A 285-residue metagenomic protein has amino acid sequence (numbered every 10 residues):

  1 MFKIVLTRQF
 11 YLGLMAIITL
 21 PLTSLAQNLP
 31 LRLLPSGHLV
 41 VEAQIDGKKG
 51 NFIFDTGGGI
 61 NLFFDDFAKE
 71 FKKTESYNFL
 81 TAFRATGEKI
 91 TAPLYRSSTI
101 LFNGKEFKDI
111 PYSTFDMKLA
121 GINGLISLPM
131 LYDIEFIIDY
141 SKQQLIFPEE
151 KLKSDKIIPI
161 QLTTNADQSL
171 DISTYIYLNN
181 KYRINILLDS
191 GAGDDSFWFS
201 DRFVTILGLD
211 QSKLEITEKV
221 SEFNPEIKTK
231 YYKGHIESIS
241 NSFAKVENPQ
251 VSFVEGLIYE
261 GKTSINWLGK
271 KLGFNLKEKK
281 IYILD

Functional and structural regions predicted by a protein language model:
M1-L29: Bacterial Sec-dependent N-terminal signal peptides
L25-D285: Pepsin/retropepsin-fold aspartyl endopeptidases
